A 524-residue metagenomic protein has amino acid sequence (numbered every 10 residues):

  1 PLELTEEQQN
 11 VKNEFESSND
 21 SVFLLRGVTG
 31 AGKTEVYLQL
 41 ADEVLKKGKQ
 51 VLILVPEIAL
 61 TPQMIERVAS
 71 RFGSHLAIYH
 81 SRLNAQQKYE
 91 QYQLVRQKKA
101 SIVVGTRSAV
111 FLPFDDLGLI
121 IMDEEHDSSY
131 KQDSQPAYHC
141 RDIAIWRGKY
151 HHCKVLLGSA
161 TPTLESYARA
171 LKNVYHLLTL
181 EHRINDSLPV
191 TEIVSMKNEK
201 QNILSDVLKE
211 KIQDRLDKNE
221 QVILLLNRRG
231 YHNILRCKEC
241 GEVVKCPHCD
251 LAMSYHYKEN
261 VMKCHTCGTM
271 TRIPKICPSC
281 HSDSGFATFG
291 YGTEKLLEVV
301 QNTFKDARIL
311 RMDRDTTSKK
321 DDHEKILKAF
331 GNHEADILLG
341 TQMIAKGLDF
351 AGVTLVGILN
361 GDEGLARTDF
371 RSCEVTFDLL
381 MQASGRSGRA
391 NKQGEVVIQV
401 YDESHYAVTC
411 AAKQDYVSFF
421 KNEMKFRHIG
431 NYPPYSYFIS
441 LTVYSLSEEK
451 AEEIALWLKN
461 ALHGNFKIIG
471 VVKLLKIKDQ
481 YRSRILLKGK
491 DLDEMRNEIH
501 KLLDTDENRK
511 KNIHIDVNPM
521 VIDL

Functional and structural regions predicted by a protein language model:
L2-Q9, N13, S21-E452, N460 (+3 more regions): Inter-lobe coupling/hinge segments of SF2-like helicase ATPases
E16: Short, locally clustered residues in the helix-turn-helix/winged-helix DNA-binding domain
V104, L486-K501, M520-I522: Short, charged interaction patches at domain edges and termini
F438-S440, I469, R484-K488, N512-H514: Ordered hydrophobic segments in well-structured contexts
I454-N460, M495-T505: Short amphipathic alpha-helices in soluble, non-transmembrane regions that often serve as interface/regulatory elements
L458, K467-I469: Nucleic-acid processing machinery
G470-Y481, H514-L524: Short proline/glycine- and acidic-rich turn/helix-capping motifs at secondary-structure junctions
E498-L502, R509-V517: Structured alpha/beta or helical-core interaction and ligand-binding surfaces enriched in interleaved
